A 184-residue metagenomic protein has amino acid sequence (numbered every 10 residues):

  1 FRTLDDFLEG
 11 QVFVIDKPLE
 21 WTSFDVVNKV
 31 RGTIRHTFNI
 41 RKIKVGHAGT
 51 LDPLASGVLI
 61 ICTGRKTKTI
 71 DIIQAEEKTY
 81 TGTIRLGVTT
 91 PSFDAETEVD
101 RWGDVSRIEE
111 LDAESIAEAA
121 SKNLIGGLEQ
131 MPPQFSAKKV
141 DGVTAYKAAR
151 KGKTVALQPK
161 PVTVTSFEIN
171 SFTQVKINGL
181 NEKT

Functional and structural regions predicted by a protein language model:
F1-T184: Catalytic/RNA-binding core of pseudouridine synthases
